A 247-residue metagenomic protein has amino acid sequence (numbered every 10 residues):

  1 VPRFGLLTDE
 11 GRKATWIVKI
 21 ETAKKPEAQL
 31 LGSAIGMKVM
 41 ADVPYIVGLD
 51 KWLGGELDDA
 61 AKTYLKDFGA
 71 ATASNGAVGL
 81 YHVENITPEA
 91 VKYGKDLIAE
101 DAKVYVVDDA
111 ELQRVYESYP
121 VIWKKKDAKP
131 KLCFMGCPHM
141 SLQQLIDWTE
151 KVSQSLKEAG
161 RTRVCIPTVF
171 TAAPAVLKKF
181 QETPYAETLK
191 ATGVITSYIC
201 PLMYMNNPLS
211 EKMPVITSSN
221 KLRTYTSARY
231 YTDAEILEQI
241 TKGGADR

Functional and structural regions predicted by a protein language model:
V1-P167, L237-R247: Intrinsically disordered, low-complexity segments enriched in small residues
E21-K25, D108, S141, A172-V176 (+2 more regions): Alpha-helix initiation/capping motif
N75, N85, N206-N207, N220: Detector for Asparagine
V83-I86, M135-G136, T171, S197-I199 (+1 more regions): Generic beta-strand/beta-sheet core signal
P138-Q143, K157-L209: Extended C-terminal subregions enriched in glycine
I146-D147, E182-T183, A228: Short amphipathic alpha-helical segments
L202-Y204, S210-R247: Peripheral docking tails and interdomain loops at the edges of cofactor- or intermediate-handling domains
